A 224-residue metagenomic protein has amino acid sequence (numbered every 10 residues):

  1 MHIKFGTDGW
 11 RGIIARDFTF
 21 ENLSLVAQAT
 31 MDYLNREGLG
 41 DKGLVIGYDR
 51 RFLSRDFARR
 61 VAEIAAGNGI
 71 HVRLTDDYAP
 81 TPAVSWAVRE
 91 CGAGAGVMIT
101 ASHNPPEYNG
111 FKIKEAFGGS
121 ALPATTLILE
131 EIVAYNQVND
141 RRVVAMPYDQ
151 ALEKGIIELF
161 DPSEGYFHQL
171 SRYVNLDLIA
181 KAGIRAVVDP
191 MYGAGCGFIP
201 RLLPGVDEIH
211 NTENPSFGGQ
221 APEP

Functional and structural regions predicted by a protein language model:
M1-N68, G94, A151-A186: An N-terminal, well-structured beta->alpha segment
G6, R11-A15, T19, A79 (+3 more regions): Generic, ordered loop/turn and secondary-structure boundary motif
W10, R51, S102-N104, G118-G119 (+1 more regions): Short, glycine-/Ser/Thr-/acidic-enriched flexible segments
N22, V26, P80, G195: Catalytic-loop motifs flanking and including active-site residues across diverse enzymes
L34, V88, V133-N136: Hydrophobic residues in alpha-helical segments
G40-Y108, R201-L202, V206-P224: N-terminal small/polar loop signature for handling phosphorylated ligands or for N-terminal nucleophile
N109-P224: Gly/Ser/Thr-enriched, mixed-charge loops and adjacent short helices that form phosphate/oxyanion-binding elements
